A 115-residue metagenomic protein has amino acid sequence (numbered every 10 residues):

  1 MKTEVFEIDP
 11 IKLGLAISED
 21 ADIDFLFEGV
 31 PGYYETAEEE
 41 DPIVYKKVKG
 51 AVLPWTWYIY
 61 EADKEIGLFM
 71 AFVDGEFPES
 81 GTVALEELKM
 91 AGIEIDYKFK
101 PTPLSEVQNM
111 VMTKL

Functional and structural regions predicted by a protein language model:
M1-A51: N-terminal domain-onset segments
F6-I8, S18-I23, V73, L85-E86 (+2 more regions): Intrinsic disorder/low-complexity signal
I17, G32-E35, L53, P78 (+2 more regions): Polar low-complexity intrinsically disordered regions enriched in Ser/Thr and small residues
G32-Y33, V44, W57-I59, D96: Intrinsically disordered, low-complexity N-terminal regions enriched in serine/proline/glycine with scattered basic
E38, A62, T102-L104: Short linear sequence elements within intrinsically disordered, low-complexity coil regions
K46-E65: Hydrophobic/aromatic-rich, well-ordered segments within soluble, folded domains that form packed cores
I59-A91: Acidic, aromatic-enriched beta-alpha/helix-loop junctions
E79-L115: Helix-rich interaction surfaces within compact, conserved domain-sized segments that mediate assembly or partner
